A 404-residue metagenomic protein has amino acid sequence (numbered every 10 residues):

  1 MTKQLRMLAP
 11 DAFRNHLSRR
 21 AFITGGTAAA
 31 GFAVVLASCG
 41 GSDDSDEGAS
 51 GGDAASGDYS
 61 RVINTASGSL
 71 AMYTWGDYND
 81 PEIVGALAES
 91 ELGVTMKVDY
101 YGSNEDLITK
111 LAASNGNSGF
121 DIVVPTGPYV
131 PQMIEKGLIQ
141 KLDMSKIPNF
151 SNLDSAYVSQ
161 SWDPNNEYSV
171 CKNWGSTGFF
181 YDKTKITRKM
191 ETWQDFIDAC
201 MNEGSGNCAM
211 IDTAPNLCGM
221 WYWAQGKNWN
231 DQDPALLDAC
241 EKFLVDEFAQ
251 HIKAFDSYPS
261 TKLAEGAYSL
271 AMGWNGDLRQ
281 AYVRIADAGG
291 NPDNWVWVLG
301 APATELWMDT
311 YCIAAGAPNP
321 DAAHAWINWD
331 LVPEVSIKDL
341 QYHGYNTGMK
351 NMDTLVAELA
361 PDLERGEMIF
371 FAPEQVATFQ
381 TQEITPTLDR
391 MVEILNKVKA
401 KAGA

Functional and structural regions predicted by a protein language model:
M1-L17, A28-V35: N-terminal secretory signal peptides
G40-A49: Bacterial lipoprotein signal-peptidase II cleavage site
A54-Q132: Early extracytoplasmic/lumenal segment of secretory-pathway proteins
S118-P125, Q140-Y181, G206-N207: A structural signal for short loop-to-beta-strand junctions that line the ligand-binding cleft of periplasmic/secreted
Q140-S151, S169, A288-E305, A314-A317: Short beta-strand->loop
A209-T213, L217, W221, W229-V296: Ligand-binding pocket segment of bilobal, Venus flytrap-like solute-binding proteins
D309, A314-V376: Mature extracytoplasmic/periplasmic domains
F371-A404: Conserved C-terminal helix/tail region of periplasmic/extracytoplasmic solute-binding proteins
